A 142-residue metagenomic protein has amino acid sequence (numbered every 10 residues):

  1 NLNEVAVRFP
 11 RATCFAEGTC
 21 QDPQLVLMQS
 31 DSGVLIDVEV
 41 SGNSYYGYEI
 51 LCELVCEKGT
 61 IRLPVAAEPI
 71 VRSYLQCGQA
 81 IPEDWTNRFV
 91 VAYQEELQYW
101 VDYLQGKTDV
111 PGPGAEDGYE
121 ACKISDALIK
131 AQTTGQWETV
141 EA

Functional and structural regions predicted by a protein language model:
N1-L35, S41-Y46, E116, E120: Rossmann-like dinucleotide-binding domain that binds NAD(P)(H)
Q29-D31, V55, Y74-Q76: A generic structural motif
D31, D102-A142: C-terminal helix-rich "cap/oligomerization" subdomain common to oxidoreductases
S32-V34, E57-T60, Q79, D109 (+1 more regions): Short acidic/polar mixed-charge low-complexity motifs
Y45, W85-Q98, P113: Active-site loop of classical SDR/Rossmann-like NAD(P)-dependent oxidoreductases, centered on the catalytic Tyr-X3-Lys
Y46-Y48, V55, P64-V65: C-terminal substrate-binding/catalytic lobe of Rossmann-fold NAD(P)-dependent oxidoreductases
C52, E68-G78: Short polybasic amphipathic segments
V71, Q94-W100, S125-D126: A general structural signal for well-ordered alpha-helical segments in protein cores
